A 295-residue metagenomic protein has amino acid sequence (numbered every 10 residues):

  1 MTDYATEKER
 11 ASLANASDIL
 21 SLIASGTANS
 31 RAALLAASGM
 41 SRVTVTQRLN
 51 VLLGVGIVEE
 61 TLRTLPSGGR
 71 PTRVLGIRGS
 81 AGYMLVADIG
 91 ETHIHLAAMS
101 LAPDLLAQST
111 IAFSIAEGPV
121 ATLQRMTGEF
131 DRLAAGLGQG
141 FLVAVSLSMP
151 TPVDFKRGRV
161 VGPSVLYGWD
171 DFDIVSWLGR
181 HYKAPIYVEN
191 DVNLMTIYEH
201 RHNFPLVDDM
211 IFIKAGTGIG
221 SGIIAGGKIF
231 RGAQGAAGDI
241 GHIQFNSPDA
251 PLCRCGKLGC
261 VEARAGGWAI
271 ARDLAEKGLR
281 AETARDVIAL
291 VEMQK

Functional and structural regions predicted by a protein language model:
M1-A37: Extreme N-terminal segment that seeds HTH/winged-HTH DNA-binding domains in transcriptional regulators
L22, T27-E60: N-terminal helix-turn-helix
S25-G26, A102, L166, H202 (+1 more regions): Short helix-capping/turn signature of helix-turn-helix
S30, M149, P251, K257-K295: A mobile "lid/hinge" subdomain adjacent to the ATP/sugar-phosphate binding pocket shared across diverse ATP-dependent
E60-M84, I186-M210: Conserved phosphate-binding catalytic cores of ATP/NTP-utilizing and phosphoryl-transfer enzymes
G69-Q108, F212-A225: Gly/Thr-rich phosphate-binding beta-strand-loop-beta motif of the actin/hexokinase/Hsp70
L105-D209: Glycine-rich phosphate-binding loop and adjoining helix at the ATP-binding site of ATP-dependent phosphoryl-transfer
L206-R264: Glycine-rich phosphate-binding loop of actin/hexokinase-like ATP-binding domains
